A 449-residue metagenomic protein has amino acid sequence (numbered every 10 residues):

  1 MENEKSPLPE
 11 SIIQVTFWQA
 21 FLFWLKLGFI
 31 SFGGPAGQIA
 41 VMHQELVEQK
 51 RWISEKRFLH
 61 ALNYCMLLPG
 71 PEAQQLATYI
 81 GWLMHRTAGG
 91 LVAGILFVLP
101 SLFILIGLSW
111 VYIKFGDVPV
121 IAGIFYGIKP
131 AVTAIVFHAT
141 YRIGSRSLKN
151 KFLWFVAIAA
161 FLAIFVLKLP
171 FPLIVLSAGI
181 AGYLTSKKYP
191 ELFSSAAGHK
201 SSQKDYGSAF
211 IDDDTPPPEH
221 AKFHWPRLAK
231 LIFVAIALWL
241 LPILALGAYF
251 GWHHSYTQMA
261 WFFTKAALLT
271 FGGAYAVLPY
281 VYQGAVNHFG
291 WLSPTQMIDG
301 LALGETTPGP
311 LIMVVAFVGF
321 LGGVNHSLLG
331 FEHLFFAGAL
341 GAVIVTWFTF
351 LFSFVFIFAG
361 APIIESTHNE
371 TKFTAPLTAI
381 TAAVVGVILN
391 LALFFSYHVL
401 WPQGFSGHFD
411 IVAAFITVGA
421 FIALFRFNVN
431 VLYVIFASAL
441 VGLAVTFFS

Functional and structural regions predicted by a protein language model:
M1-L68, Y79-T307, L311-S449: Multi-pass membrane proteins that catalyze or facilitate reactions on polyprenyl-/lipid-phosphate substrates and their
Q75: Conserved beta-loop-alpha segment that forms the PLP phosphate-binding cup at the N-terminus of a helix
